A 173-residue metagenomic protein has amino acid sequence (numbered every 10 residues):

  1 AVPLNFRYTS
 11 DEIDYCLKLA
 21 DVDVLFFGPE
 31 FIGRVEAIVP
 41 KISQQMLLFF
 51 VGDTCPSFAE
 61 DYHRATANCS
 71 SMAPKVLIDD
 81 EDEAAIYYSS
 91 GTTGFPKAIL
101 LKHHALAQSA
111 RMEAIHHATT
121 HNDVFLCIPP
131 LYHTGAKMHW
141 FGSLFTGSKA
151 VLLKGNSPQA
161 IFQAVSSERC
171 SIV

Functional and structural regions predicted by a protein language model:
A1-F26, A98-L100, K149-G155: Short beta-strand->loop structural element characteristic of the AMP-binding/adenylate-forming
C16, L25, A65-T66, S89 (+1 more regions): Adenylate-forming
D21-V24, P40-V51, V124-L126, V151 (+1 more regions): Conserved helix-loop-beta element of the AMP-binding
V24, I32-D80: ANL superfamily adenylate-forming
L25, E83, S89-T92, F125 (+3 more regions): Conserved S/T- and glycine-rich ATP-binding loop of Class I adenylate-forming
F27-E36, C55, K154-Q159, E168-V173: Adenylate-forming
A67-Y88, F95, A118-V124: Conserved pre-ATP/AMP-binding loop-to-beta segment of ANL
A107-V124, Y132-I172: Conserved AMP-binding/adenylation subdomain of ANL enzymes
